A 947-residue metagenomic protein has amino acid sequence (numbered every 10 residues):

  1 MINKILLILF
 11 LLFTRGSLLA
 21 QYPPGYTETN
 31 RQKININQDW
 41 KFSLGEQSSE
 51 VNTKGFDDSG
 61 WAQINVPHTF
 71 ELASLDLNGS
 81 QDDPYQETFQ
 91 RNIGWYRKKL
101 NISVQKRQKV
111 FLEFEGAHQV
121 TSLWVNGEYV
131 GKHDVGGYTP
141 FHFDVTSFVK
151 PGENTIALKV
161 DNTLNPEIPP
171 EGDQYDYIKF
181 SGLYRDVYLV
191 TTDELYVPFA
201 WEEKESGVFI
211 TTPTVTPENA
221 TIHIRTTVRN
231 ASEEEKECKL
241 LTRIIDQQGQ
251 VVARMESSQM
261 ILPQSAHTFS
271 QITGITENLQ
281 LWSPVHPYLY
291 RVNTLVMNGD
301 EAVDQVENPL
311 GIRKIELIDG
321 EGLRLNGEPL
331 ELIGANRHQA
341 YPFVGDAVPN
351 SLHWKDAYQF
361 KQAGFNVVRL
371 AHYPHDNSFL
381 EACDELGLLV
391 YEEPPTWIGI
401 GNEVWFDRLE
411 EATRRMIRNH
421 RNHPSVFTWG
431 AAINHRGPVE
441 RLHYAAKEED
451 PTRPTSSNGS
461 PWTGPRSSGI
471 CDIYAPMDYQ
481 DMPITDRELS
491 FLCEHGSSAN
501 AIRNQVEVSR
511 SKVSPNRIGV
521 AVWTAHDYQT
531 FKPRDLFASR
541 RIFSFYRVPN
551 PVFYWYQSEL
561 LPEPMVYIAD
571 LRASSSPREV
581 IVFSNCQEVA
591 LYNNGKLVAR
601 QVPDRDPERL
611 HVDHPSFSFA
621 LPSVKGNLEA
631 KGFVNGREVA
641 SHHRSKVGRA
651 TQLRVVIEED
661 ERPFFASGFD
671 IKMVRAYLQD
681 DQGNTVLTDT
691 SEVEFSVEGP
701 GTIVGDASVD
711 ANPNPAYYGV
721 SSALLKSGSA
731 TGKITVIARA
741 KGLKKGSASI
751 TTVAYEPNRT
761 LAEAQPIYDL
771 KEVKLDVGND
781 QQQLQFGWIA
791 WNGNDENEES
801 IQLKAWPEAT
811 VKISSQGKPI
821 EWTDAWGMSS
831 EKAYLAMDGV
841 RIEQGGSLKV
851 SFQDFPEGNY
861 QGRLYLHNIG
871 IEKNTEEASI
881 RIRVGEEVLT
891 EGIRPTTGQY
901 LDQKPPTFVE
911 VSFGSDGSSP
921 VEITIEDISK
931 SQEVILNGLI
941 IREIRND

Functional and structural regions predicted by a protein language model:
A20-S80, A157-E167, L183-Y184, Y188-L189 (+6 more regions): Accessory carbohydrate-binding/adhesion or oligomerization-edge regions at the termini of glycan-active proteins
Q21-E113, I168-P170, F180-L183, L195 (+4 more regions): Extended carbohydrate-recognition surfaces in non-catalytic/accessory domains of CAZymes and lectin-like proteins
Y22, Y26-T27, I34, S43-Q47 (+9 more regions): Accessory beta-strand-rich segments of carbohydrate-active enzymes
Q32-V51, N65, E71-A73, R91 (+8 more regions): Substrate-binding clefts and catalytic carboxylate motifs of secreted carbohydrate-active enzymes
E71-I102, K106-F114, H118-V125, G131-D134 (+5 more regions): Active-site-adjacent substrate/metal-binding segments within catalytic domains of carbohydrate-active enzymes
I224-V228, L295, V582-S584, K631 (+4 more regions): Beta-strand-rich structural segments
R225, S351-F360, V367-R572, S576-R578 (+1 more regions): Substrate-binding/catalytic cleft of secreted carbohydrate-active enzymes, primarily glycoside hydrolases
I767-D947: Compositionally biased, intrinsically disordered or flexible polar/acidic segments
